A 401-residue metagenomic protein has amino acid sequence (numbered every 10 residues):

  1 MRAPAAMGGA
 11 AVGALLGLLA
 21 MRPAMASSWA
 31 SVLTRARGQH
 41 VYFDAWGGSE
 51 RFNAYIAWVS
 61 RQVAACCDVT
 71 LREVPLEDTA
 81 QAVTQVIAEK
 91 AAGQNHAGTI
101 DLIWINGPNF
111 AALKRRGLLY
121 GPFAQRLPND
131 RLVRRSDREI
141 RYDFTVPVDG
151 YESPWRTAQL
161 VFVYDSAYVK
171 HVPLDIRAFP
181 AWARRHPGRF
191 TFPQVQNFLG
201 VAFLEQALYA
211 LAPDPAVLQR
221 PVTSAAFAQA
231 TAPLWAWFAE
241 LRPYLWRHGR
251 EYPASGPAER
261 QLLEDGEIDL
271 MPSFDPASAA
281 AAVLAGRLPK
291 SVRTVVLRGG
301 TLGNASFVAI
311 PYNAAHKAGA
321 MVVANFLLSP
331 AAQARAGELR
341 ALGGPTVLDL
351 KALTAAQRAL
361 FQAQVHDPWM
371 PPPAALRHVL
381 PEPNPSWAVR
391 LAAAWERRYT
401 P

Functional and structural regions predicted by a protein language model:
M21-P23: N-terminal signal peptide c-region/cleavage motif recognized by signal peptidases
W29-R37, D44-T70, F162: Short, polar/charged alpha-helical segment
W46-W58, V74-Q81, H96, I100-P257: Extracytoplasmic ligand-binding site segments that recognize negatively charged/polar headgroups
V86, L113, E259-E264, I310: Hydrophobic residues within well-ordered alpha-helices
F110-A112, L270-P289: A ligand-binding cleft/hinge motif common to bilobed small-molecule-binding domains
F144, A158, F238-L241, P276 (+1 more regions): Periplasmic-binding protein-like
Q261, P368-P401: Conserved C-terminal helix/tail region of periplasmic/extracytoplasmic solute-binding proteins
T301, S306-A375: Mature extracytoplasmic/periplasmic domains
